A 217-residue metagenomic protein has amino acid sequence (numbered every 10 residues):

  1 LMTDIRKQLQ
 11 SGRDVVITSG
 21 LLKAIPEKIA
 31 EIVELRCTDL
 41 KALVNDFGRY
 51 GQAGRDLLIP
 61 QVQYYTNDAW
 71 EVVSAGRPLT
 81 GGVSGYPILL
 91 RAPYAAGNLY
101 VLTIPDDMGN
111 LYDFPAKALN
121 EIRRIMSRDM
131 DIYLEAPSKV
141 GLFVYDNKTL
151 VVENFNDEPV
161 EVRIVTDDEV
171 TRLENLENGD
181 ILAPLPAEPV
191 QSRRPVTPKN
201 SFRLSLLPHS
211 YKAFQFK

Functional and structural regions predicted by a protein language model:
L1-K217: A conserved amphipathic helix/loop scaffold that creates a polar/acidic microenvironment used either to coordinate
